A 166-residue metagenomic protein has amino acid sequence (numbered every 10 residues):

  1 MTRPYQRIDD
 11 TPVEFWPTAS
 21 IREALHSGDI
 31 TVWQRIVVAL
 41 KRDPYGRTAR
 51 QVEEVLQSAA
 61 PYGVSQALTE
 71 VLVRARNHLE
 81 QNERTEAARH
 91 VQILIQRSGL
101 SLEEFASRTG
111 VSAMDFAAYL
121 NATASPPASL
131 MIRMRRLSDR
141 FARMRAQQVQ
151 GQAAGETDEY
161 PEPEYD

Functional and structural regions predicted by a protein language model:
M1-Q51: DNA-contacting interfaces and partner/effector-binding or oligomerization modules in DNA-centric proteins
T69-R97: A short, Lys/Arg-rich alpha-helix, primarily the initiator
E70, R74-N77, P126-Q147: DNA major-groove recognition helix of helix-turn-helix/homeodomain DNA-binding modules
E103-S107, F116: Short alpha-helical "recognition helix" segments of helix-turn-helix
F116-A118, I132: Key DNA-contacting residues within the recognition helix of helix-turn-helix
Q152-D166: Intrinsically disordered, low-complexity, charge-dense segments enriched in Lys/Arg and Glu/Asp interspersed
